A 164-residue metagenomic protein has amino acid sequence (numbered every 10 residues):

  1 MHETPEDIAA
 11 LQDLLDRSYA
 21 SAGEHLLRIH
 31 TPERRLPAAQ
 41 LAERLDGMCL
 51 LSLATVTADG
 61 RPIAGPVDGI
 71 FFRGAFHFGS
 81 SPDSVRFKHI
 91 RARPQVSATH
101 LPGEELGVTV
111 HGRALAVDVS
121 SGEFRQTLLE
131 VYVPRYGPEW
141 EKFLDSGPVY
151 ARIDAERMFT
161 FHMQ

Functional and structural regions predicted by a protein language model:
M1-L36, E104-Q164: Charged, gly/pro-rich active-site loop segments
H25-T55: Short, conserved active-site entrance elements at the starts or edges of catalytic domains
D46-M48, A64, L144-P148: Short gly/pro-enriched beta-turn/loop segments at secondary-structure junctions
M48-P82, V96-H100, T109-V110: Short beta-strand segments
C49-L50, Q95, G137, M158: Generic structural signal for secondary-structure transition and capping sites
S84-R86, A116: Short, surface-exposed beta-strand-loop junctions and turns on beta-sheet-rich folds
